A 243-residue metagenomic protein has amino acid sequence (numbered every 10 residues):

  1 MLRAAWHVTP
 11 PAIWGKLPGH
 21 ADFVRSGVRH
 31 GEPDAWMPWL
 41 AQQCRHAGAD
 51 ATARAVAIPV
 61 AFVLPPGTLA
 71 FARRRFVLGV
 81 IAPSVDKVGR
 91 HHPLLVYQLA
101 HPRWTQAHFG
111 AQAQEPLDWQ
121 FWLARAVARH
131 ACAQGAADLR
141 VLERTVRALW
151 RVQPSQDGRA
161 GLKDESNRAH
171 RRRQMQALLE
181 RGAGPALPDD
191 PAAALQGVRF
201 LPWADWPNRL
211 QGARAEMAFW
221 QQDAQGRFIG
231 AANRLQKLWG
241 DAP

Functional and structural regions predicted by a protein language model:
L2-H7, P11-K16, A21-F23, A70-P243: Long protein-protein interaction modules used by eukaryotic assembly/scaffold proteins
A4-A61: N-terminal ordered "arm"
A47-S84: Short, structured protein-protein interaction patches enriched in aromatics and acidic/basic residues, typified by
